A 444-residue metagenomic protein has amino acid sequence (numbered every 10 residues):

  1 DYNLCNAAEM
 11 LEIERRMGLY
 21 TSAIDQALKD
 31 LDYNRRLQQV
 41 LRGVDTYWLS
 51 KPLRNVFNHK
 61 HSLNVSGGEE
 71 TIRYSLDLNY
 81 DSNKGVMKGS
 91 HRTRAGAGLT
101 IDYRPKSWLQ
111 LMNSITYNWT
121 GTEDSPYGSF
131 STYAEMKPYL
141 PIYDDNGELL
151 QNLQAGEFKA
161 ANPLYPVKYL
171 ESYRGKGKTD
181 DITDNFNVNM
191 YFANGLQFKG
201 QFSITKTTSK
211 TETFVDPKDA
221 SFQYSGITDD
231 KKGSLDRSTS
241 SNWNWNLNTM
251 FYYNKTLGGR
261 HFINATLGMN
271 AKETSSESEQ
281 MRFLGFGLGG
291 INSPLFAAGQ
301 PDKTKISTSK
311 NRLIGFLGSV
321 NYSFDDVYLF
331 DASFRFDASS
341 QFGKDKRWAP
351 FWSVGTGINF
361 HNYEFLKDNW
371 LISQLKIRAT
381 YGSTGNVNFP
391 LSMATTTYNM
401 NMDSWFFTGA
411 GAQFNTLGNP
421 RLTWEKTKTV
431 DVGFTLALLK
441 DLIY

Functional and structural regions predicted by a protein language model:
D1-K88, P126-S129, K168-Y173, N189-Y191: Residues embedded in well-ordered regular secondary structure
D1-Y47, P138-K168, I291-K303, S307 (+1 more regions): Flexible glycine-rich, low-complexity coil/linker segments exposed to the extracellular/periplasmic environment
Q39, R54, E70, P138-L140 (+3 more regions): Generic secretory/membrane-interface signal
H59, R94, T100-L109, S114-W119 (+3 more regions): Extracellular/periplasmic, surface-exposed regions of secreted and cell-surface proteins
E69, L149, T384-V387: Gly/Ser/Thr-rich beta-alpha loop segments that engage phosphate groups in nucleotides
T122-K137: Low-complexity intrinsically disordered tracts that form flexible linkers/tails across taxa
P217-D219: Short amphipathic helix-turn modules centered on a small-residue break
Y224: Aspartate-rich (DDxxD/NDxxD/DxxxD) Mg2+/diphosphate-binding motifs and their adjoining helix-loop segments
